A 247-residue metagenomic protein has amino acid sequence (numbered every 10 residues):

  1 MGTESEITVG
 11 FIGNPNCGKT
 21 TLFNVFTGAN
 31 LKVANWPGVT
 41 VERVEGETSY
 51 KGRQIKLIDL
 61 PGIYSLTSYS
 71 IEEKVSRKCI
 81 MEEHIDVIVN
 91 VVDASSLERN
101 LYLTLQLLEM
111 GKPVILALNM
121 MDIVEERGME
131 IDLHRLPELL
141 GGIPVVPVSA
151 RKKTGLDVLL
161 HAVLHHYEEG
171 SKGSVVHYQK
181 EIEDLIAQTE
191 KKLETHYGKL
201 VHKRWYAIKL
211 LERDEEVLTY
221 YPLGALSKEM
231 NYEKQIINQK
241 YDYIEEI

Functional and structural regions predicted by a protein language model:
M1-Y69, E82-E83: Conserved G1/Walker A P-loop phosphate-binding module
N24, G46, I58, I71-K78 (+8 more regions): Solvent-exposed alpha-helical segments within well-ordered globular domains of core cellular machineries
V33, Y64, S68, S95 (+7 more regions): Catalytic cores of large soluble enzymes that bind and process phosphate-bearing ligands
G38, G62-I63, A94-E98, M120-E125 (+1 more regions): Conserved nucleotide-binding/hydrolysis micro-motifs of P-loop NTPases
G46-K51, V75-V145: Conserved C-terminal guanine-recognition region of P-loop GTPase G domains, centered on the G4
D122-H177: Canonical P-loop GTPase G-domain recognition
P144, E169-I247: Extended helical scaffolds that flank P-loop GTPase cores
